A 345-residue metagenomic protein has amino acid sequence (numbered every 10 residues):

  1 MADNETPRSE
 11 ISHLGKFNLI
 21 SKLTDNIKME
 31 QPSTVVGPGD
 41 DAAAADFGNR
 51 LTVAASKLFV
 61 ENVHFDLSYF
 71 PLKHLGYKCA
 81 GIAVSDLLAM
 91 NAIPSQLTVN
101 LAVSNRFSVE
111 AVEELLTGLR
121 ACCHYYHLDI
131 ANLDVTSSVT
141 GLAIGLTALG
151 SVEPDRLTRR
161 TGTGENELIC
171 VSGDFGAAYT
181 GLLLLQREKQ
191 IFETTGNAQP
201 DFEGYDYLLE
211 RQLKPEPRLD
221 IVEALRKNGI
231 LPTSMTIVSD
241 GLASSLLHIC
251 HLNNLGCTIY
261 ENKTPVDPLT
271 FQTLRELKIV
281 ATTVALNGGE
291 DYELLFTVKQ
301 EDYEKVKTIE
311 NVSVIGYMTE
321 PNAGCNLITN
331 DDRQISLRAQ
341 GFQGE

Functional and structural regions predicted by a protein language model:
M1-P71, M90, V99: Extreme N-terminal cap/leader segments of soluble proteins
A2-L19, D25, R106-D129, S137-I144 (+3 more regions): Glycine-/charge-enriched secondary-structure boundary and capping motifs
N26, E61-Y69, S151-V152, F202-L208 (+1 more regions): Glycine/charged-rich beta-loop-alpha catalytic/anionic-binding loops adjacent to active sites
R50, E153-T158, Y303-E304: Short helix-loop capping/hinge motifs at secondary-structure junctions, enriched in acidic/polar residues
V53, A143, R159-E223: Short, acidic (Asp/Glu-rich) active-site segment that either coordinates a divalent metal cofactor
F59, S95-E188, Y317: Glycine-rich anion-binding loops of enzyme active sites
F70-H74, Y207-K214, T233-S234, T282-V284: Short pre-catalytic strand/loop immediately N-terminal to key active-site residues, enriched for Gly-Thr
L72-Q96, T117-Y125, A224, S244-I249: Small-aliphatic-rich amphipathic alpha-helix that forms the alpha element of a beta-alpha
